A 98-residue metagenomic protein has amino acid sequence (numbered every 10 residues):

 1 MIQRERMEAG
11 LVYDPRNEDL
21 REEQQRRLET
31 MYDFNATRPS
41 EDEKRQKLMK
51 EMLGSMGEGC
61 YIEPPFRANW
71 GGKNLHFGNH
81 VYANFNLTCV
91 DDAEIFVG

Functional and structural regions predicted by a protein language model:
M1-G59: Terminal amphipathic alpha-helical/low-complexity segments used for targeting or macromolecular assembly
V12-Y13, D33-N35, A68-G71, Y82 (+1 more regions): Broad hydrophobic/π-residue packing in well-ordered secondary structure
E18, G71-K73: Short N-terminal micro-motifs specific to bacterial/archaeal maturation and metal-cluster initiation sites
E22, L28-E29, L75-F77, V90-D92: Surface-exposed beta-strand edges and their flanking turn/coil or helix-capping segments
G59-A68, L75, N79-L87, I95: A structural motif detector for beta-strand N-caps
D92-G98: Short, Lys/Arg-rich amphipathic alpha-helical interaction segments that bind nucleic acids or acidic protein surfaces
